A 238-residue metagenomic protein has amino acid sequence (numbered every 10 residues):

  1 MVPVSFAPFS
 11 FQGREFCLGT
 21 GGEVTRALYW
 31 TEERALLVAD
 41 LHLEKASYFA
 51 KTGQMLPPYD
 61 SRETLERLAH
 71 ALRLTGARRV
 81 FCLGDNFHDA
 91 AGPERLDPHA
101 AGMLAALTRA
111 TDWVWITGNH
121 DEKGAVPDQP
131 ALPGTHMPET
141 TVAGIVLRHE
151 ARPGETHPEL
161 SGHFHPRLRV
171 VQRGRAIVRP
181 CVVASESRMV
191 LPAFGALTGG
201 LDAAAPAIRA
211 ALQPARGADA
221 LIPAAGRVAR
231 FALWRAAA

Functional and structural regions predicted by a protein language model:
M1-C82, N86-A238: Extended recognition/assembly regions associated with phosphoester-bond processing machinery
